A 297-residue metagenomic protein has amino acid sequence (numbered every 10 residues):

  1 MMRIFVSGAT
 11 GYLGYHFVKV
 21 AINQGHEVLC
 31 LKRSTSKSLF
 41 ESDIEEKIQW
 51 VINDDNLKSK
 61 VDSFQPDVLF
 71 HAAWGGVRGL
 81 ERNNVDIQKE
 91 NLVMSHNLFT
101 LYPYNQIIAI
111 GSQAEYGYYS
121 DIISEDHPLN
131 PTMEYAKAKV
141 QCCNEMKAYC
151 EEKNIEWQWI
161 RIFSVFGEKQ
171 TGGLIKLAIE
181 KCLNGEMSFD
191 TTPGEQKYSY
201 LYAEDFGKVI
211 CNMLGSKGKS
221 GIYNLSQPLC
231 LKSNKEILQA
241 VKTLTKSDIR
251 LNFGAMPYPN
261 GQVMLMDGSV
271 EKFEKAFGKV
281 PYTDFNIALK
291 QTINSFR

Functional and structural regions predicted by a protein language model:
I4-Q24: N-terminal Rossmann NAD(P)H-binding glycine-rich loop of SDR-like oxidoreductase domains
S7, L31, A72-G75, I107-Q113 (+1 more regions): SDR active-site strand-loop-helix element
H26-T35: Conserved glycine-rich Rossmann-like NAD(P)H-binding loop of the short-chain dehydrogenase/reductase
I52-E90: NAD(P)H-binding glycine-rich loop region in Rossmannoid oxidoreductase-like domains and their noncatalytic homologs
H71, H96-E134: Conserved Rossmann-fold NAD(P)-dependent oxidoreductase catalytic core, especially the SDR/UDP-sugar
R82, D86-M94, L129, M133 (+2 more regions): Glycine-rich NAD(P)-binding loop of the Rossmann-fold in SDR/ketoreductase-type enzymes
N144-Y198, A203-G207, C211-N212, A240-K242: NAD(P)-dependent short-chain dehydrogenase/reductase
G185-E186, D190-R297: C-terminal substrate-binding subdomain of Rossmann-fold SDR/epimerase-dehydratase oxidoreductases
